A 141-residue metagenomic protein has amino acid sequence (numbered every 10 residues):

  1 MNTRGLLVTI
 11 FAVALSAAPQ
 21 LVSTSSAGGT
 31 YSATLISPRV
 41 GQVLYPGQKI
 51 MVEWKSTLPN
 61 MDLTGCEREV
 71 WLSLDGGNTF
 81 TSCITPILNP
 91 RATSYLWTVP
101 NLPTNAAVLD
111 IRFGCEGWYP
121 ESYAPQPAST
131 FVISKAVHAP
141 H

Functional and structural regions predicted by a protein language model:
M1-V8: Bacterial N-terminal signal peptides that target proteins for export
V8-A17: Bacterial N-terminal signal peptides
L21-H141: Extended, solvent-exposed regions of the mature portions of secreted/cell-surface glycoproteins
